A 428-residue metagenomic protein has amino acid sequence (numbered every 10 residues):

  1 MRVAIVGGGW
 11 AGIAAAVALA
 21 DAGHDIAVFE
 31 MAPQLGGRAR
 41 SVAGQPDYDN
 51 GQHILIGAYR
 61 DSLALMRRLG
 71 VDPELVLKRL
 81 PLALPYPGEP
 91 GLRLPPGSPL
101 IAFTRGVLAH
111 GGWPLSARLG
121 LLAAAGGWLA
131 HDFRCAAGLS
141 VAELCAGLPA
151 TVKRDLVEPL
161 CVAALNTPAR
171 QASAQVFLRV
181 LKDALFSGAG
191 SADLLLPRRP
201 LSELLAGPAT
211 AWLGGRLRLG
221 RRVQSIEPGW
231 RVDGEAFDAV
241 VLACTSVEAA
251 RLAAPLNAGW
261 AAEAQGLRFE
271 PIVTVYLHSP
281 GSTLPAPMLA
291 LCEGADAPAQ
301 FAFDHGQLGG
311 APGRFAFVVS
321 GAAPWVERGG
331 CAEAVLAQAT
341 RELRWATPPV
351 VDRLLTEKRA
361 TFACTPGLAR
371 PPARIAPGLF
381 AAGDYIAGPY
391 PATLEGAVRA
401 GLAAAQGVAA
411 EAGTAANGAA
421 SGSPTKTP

Functional and structural regions predicted by a protein language model:
R2-V28: N-terminal Rossmann-like FAD-binding beta1-loop-alpha1 element of flavoenzymes
A20-A43: Glycine-rich FAD pyrophosphate-binding loop
G36-G57, A125-L129, D183: Glycine-rich active-site loop/strand segments that organize a redox cofactor
H53-R60, F133-L139, L148, S187-A211 (+1 more regions): Short beta-strand to alpha-helix junction loop
Y59-L178: Mobile amphipathic helical/loop "lid" adjacent to a hydrophobic cofactor/ligand pocket
G97, Q300-P428: Conserved flavin/dinucleotide-binding core of flavoenzymes
V180-G229, A236-A239: Helical element adjacent to the flavin cofactor pocket in flavoenzyme catalytic cores
R221-G329, Q338, E342, P371 (+1 more regions): Mid-domain catalytic core of redox enzymes that form a hydrophobic substrate pocket/lid adjacent to a catalytic redox
